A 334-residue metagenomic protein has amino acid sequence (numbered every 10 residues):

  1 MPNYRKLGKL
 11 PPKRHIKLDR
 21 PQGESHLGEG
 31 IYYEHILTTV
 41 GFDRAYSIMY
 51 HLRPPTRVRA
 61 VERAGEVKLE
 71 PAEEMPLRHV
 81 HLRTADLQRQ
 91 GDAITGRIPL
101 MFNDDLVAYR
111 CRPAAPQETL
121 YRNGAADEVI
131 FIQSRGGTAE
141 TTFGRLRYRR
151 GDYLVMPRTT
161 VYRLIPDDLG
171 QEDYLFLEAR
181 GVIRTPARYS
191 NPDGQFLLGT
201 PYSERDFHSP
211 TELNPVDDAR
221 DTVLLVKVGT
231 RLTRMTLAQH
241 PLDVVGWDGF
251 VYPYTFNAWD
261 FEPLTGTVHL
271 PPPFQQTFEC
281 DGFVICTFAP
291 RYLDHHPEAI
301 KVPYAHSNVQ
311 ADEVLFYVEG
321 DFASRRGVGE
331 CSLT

Functional and structural regions predicted by a protein language model:
M1-T334: Jelly-roll (double-stranded beta-helix
